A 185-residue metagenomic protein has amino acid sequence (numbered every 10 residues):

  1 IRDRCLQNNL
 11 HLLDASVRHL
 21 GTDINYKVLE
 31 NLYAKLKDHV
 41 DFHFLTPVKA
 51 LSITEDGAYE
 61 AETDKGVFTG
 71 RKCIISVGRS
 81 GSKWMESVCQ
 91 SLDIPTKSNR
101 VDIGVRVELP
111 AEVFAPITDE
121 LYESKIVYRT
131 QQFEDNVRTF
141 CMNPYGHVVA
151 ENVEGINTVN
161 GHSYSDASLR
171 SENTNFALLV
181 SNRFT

Functional and structural regions predicted by a protein language model:
I1-T185: Residues forming the flavin
